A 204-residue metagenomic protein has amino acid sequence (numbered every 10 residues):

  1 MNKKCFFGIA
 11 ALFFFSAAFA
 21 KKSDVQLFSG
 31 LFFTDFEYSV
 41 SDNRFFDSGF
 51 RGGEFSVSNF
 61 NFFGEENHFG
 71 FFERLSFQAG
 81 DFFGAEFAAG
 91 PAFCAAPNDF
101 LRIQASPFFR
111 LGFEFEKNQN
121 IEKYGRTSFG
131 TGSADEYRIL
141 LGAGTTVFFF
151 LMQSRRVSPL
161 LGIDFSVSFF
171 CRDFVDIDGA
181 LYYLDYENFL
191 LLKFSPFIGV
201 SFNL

Functional and structural regions predicted by a protein language model:
M1-D24, L204: Cleavable N-terminal export/targeting peptides
F19-G80, G199-S201: Short glycine/proline- and aromatic-enriched beta-strand/turn motifs that initiate or cap beta-hairpins
F32-F36, S76-F82, R110-N118, S166-R172 (+1 more regions): Structural signature of outer-membrane beta-barrel domains
E37-F46, F83-A89, E116-T127, R172-L181: Outer-membrane beta-barrel translocator domains and adjoining extracellular loop/strand segments of Gram-negative
F45, T146-L204: Predominantly the C-terminal beta-signal and adjacent terminal strand-loop region of outer-membrane beta-barrel
D47-G49, L101, D135-Y137, N188-L190: A generic structural micro-feature
E54, G84-E86, S195: Short hydrophobic/aromatic beta-strand or adjacent loop that forms the aromatic wall/cage of a ligand/substrate-binding
S58-P159: Gram-negative (and chloroplast) outer-membrane scaffold detector with strong preference for beta-barrel transmembrane
